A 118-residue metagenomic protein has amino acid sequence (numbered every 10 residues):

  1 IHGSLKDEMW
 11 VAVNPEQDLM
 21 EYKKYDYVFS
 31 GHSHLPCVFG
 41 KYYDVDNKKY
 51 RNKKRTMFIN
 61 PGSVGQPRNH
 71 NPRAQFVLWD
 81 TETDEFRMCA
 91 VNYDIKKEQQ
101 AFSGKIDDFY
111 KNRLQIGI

Functional and structural regions predicted by a protein language model:
I1-F29, S33, Y42: Conserved catalytic scaffold of divalent metal-dependent phosphoesterases
S4-D7, S33-L35, S63-Q66, Y93: Short acidic/polar capping segments at secondary-structure boundaries
Q17, L35, A74-F76: Short, acidic/polar N-cap/turn motifs at the starts of alpha helices
Y27-P36, F58-G62: Active-site neighborhood of phospho(di)ester-bond hydrolases with catalytic His/Asp-centered motifs
F39: Active-site-flanking alpha-helical
Y43-I118: Acidic, His/Gly-rich catalytic cores of divalent-metal-dependent hydrolytic chemistry
